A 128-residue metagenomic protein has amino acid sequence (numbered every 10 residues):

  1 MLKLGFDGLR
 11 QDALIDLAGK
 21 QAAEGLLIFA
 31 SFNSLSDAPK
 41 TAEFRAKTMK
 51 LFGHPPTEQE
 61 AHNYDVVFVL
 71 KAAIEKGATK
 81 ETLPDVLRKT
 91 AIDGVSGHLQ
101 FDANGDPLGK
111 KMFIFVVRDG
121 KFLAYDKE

Functional and structural regions predicted by a protein language model:
M1-E128: Extracytosolic ligand-binding ectodomains
